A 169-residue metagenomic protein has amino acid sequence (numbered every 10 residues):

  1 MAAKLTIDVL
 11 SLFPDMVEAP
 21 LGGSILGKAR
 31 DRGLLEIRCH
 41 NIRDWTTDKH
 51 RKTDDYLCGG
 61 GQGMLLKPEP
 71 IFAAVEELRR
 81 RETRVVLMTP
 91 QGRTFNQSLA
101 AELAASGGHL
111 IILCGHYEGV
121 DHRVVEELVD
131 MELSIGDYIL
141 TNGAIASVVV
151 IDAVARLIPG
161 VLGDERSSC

Functional and structural regions predicted by a protein language model:
M1-L78: N-terminal nucleotide/polyanion-binding subdomain common to many enzyme families
A2, E102-S106, E132: Solvent-exposed alpha-helices and their adjacent loops that cap or buttress functional pockets in soluble metabolic
D8-L10, R38-H40, R84-V86, L110-I111 (+1 more regions): Hydrophobic/aromatic beta-strand patches that form the interior of the parallel beta-sheet core in alpha/beta enzyme
N41-R43, T89, G136: Residues at the C-termini of beta-strands that transition into short coil/loop
R43-D48, R93, I139-T141: A short acidic, often aromatic-flanked loop/helix-cap motif at beta-alpha or helix-coil junctions that lines enzyme
H50, Q97-L99, R123-V125: Short, well-ordered secondary-structure micro-motifs
L66-H116: S-adenosyl-L-methionine/SAH cofactor-binding core of RNA-modifying enzymes
V120, V124-C169: Structured adenosyl-cofactor binding patch, chiefly the S-adenosyl-L-methionine
